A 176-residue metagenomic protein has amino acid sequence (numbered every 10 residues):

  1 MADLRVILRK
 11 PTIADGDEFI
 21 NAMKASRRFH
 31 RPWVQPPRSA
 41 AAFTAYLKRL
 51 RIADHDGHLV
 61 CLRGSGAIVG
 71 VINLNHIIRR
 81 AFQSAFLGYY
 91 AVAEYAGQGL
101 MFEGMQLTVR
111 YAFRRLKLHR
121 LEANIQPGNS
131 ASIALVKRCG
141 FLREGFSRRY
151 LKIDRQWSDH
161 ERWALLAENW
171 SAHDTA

Functional and structural regions predicted by a protein language model:
M1-E18, A22-R27, C61-A176: Acyl-donor (CoA/ACP) binding surface of acyl/acetyltransferases
R28-L47: Conserved GNAT-fold acetyl-CoA-binding loop/helix
V34-P37, D54, I78, Y95: Residues at alpha-helix boundaries and short interhelical turns
Y46-R49, Y111: A generic secondary-structure signal
K48-L59: A short helix-loop-beta-strand connector motif used in the catalytic cores of GNAT acetyltransferases and, in some
